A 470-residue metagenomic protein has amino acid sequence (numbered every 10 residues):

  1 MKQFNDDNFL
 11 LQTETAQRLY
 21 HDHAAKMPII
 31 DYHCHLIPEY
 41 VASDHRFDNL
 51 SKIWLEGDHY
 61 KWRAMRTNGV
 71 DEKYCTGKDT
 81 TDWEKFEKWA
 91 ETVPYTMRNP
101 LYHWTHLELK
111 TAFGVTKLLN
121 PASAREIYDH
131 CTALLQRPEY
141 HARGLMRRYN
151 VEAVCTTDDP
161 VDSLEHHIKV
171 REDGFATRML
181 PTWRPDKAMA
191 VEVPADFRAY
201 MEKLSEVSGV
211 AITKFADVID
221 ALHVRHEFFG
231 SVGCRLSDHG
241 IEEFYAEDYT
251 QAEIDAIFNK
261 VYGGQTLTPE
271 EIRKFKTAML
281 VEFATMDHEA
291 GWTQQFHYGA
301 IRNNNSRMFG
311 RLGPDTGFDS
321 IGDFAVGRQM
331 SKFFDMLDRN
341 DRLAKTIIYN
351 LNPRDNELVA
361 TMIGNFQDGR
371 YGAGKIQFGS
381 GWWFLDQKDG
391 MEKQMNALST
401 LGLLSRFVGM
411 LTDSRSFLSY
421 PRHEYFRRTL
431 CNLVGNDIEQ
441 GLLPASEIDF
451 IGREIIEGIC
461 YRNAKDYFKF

Functional and structural regions predicted by a protein language model:
K2-A290, R342-A344, I348-A360, G364-F470: Metal-cofactor-binding active-site regions of metalloenzymes
T268-P269, F318-F324: A short acidic, glycine-rich active-site loop that binds or catalyzes chemistry on phosphate/adenosine moieties
Q294-F296: C-terminal amphipathic alpha-helical interaction region
A300, N305: Hard-cation-handling environments
F309-G317: Short glycine/proline- and charge-enriched loop/turn segments that cap or connect secondary-structure elements
F324-M330: Divalent-cation-assisted or electrostatically stabilized phosphate/pyrophosphate-binding catalytic cores
F333-R339: Short, basic/hydrophobic alpha-helical segments
